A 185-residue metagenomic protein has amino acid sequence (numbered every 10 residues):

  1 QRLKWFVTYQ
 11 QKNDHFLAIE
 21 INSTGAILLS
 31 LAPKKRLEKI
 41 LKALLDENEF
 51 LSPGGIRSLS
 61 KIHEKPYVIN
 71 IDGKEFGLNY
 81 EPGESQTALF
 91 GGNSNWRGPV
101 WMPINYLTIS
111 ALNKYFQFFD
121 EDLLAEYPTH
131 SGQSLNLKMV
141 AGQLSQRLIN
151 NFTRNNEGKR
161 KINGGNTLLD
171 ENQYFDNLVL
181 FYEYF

Functional and structural regions predicted by a protein language model:
Q1-F185: Acidic, mature catalytic/reactive cores of soluble proteins
